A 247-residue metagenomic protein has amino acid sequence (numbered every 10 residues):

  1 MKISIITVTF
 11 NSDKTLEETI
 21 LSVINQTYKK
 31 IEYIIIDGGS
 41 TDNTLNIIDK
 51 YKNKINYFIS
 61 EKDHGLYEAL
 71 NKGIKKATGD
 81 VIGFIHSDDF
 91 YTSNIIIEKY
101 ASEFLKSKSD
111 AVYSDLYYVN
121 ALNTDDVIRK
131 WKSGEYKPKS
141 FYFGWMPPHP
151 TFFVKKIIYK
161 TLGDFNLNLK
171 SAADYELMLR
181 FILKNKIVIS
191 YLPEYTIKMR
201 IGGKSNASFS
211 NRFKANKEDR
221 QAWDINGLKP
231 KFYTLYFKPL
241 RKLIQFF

Functional and structural regions predicted by a protein language model:
M1-A207, N211, F247: Nucleotide-sugar donor-binding/catalytic module of glycosyltransferases that assemble extracellular/cell-envelope
I189-Y191, F232-Y236: Short beta-strand
A207-Y233: Catalytic core of nucleotide-sugar-dependent glycosyltransferases
T234-Q245: Short hydrophobic helices that act as membrane-entry/anchoring signals
